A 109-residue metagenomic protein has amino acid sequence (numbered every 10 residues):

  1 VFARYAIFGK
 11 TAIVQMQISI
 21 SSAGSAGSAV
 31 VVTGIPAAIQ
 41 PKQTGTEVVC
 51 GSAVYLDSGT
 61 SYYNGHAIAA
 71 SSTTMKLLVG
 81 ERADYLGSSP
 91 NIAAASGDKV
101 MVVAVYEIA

Functional and structural regions predicted by a protein language model:
V1-A109: Surface-exposed molecular-recognition determinants
